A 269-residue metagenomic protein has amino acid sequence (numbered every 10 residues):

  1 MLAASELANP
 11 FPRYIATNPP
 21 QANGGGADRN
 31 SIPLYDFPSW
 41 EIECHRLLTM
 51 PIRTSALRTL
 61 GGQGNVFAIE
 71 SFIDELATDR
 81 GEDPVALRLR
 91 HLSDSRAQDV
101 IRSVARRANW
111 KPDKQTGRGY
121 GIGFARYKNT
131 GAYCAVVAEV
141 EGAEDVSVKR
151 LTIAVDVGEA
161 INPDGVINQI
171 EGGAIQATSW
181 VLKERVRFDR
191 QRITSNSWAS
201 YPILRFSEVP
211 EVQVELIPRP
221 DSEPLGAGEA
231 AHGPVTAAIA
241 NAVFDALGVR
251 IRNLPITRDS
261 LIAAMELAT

Functional and structural regions predicted by a protein language model:
M1-T269: Cofactor-binding beta-sheet edge motifs in enzyme active sites
